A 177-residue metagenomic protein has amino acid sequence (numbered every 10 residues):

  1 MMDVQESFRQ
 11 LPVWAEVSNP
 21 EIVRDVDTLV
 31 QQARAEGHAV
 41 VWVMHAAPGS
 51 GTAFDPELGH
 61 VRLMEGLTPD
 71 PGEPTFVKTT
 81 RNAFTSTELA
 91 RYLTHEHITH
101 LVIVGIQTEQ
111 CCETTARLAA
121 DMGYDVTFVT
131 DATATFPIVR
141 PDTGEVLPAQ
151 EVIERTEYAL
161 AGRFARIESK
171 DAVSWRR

Functional and structural regions predicted by a protein language model:
M1-F8, L160: Short acidic catalytic loops
M1-M2, H38-H45, V129: Short beta-strand segments at enzyme active-site cores
R9-N19, T143-V146: Acidic/histidine-rich helix-loop elements that form or flank divalent-metal/phosphate-binding sites at the catalytic
V13-W42: A short alpha/beta connector and helix-capping loop motif
R24-A35, P48, A53-R177: Active-site-adjacent betaalpha module
